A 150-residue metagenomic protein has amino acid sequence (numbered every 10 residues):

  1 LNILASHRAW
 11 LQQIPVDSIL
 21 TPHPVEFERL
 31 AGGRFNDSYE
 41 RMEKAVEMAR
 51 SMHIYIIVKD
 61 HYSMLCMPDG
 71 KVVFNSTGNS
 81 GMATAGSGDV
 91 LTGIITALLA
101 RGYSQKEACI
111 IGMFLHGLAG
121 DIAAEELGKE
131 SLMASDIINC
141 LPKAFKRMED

Functional and structural regions predicted by a protein language model:
L1-S76: Glycine-rich phosphate/dinucleotide-binding loop and adjoining beta-alpha-beta core of small-molecule
W10-L11, V16, G70, Y103 (+3 more regions): N-terminal loops that bind phosphate or other acidic moieties and the adjacent beta-alpha structural core
P24-V25, L115-L118: Short connector loops/turns at beta-strand edges and beta->alpha or beta->beta junctions
R29, T84-L115: Short, small-residue alpha-helix embedded
R34-R41, G102-E107, G128-L132: Short, charged, surface-exposed loops that flank catalytic or proteolytic processing sites
E43-V46, V73, T92-G93, K106 (+1 more regions): Feature representing long, continuous alpha-helical segments
V72-G86: Short pre-catalytic strand/loop immediately N-terminal to key active-site residues, enriched for Gly-Thr
L118-D150: Charged C-terminal helix
